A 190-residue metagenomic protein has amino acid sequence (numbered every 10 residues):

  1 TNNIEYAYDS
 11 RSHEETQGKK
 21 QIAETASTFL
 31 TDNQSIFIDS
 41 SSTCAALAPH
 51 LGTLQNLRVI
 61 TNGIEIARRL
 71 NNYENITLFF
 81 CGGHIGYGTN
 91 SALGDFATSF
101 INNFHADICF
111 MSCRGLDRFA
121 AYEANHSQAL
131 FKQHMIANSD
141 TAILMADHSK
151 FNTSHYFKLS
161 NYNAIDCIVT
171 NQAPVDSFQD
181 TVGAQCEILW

Functional and structural regions predicted by a protein language model:
T1-S40, A48-L54, I60, N71-I76: HTH-adjacent hinge/linker in prokaryotic transcriptional regulators
E14, G18, D39, R58 (+3 more regions): Short, well-structured alpha-helical patches and their helix-loop capping segments that border functional surfaces
T43: Hydrophobic/small residue at the entry helix of a nucleotide-binding pocket
A46-L47, I66: Internal active-site segments that recognize and position negatively charged phosphoryl groups and nucleotide moieties
A67-W190: Conserved phosphate- and dinucleotide-binding cores of soluble alpha/beta proteins, encompassing both enzyme active
